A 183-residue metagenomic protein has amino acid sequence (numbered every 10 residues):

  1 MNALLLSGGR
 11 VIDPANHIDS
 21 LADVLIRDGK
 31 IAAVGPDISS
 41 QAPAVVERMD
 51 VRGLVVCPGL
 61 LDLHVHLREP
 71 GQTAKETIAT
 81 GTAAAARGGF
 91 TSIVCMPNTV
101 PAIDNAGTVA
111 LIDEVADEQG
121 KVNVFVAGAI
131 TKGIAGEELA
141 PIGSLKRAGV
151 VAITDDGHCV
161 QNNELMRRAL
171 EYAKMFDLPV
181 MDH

Functional and structural regions predicted by a protein language model:
M1-L5, V11-P58: Histidine-rich, glycine-flanked metal-binding segment
A3-L4, P58-L60, V151-A152, P179: Hydrophobic "anchor" residues on beta-strands that sit immediately upstream of conserved functional sites
L4, P43-A44, G88, V122 (+1 more regions): Structured loop/turn residues at beta-strand edges in well-structured enzyme cores
L6, E47-M49, L61, V94 (+1 more regions): Hydrophobic/aromatic beta-strand patches that form the interior of the parallel beta-sheet core in alpha/beta enzyme
G9, V24, G29, G53 (+6 more regions): Divalent metal-coordination and catalytic microenvironments
I12, M96, D156: Conserved residues at the C-terminal ends of beta-strands
L54-A116: Metal-associated gating/positioning segment near the N- to mid-region
T99-A110, E114-H183: Histidine/acidic-residue-rich, glycine-tolerant segments that coordinate divalent metal ions
